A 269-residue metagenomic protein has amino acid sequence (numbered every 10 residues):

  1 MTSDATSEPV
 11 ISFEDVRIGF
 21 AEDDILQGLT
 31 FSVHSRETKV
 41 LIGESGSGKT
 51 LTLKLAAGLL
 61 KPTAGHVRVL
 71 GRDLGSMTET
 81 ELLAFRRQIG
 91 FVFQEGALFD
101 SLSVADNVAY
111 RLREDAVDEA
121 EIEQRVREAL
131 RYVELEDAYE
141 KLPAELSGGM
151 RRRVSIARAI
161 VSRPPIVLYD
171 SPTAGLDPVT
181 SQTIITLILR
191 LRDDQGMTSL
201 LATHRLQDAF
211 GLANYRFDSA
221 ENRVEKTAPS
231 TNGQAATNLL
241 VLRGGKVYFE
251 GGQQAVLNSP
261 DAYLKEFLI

Functional and structural regions predicted by a protein language model:
A57: Helix-to-loop junction immediately C-terminal to a conserved catalytic motif
G65-D73: Conserved ABC transporter NBD signature motif
R72-D73, A120-A138: Conserved ABC ATPase "signature" region
L102-A109: Short coil-to-helix segment of the ABC ATPase nucleotide-binding domain corresponding to the Q-loop/switch region
L142-L146, M150: Conserved ABC ATPase signature
V161-P165: A short, proline-enriched helix->beta-strand linker immediately N-terminal to the Walker B motif in ABC-type P-loop
V167-D170: Catalytic Walker B motif of ABC-type/P-loop ATPase nucleotide-binding domains
